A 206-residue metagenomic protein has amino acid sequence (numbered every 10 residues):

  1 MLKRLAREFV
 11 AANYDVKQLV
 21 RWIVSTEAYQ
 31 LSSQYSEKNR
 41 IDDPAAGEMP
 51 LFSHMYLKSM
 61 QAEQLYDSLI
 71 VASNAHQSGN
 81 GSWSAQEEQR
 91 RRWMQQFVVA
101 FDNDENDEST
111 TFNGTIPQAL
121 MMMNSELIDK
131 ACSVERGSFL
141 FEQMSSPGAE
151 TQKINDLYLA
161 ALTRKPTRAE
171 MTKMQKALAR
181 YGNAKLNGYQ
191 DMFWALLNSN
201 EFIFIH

Functional and structural regions predicted by a protein language model:
M1-A6, V16, V20, M174: Extended, hydrophobic alpha-helical segments in both membrane/secreted and soluble proteins
K3, V10, K17, A28-T167 (+3 more regions): An acidic, gly/pro-interrupted, aromatic-rich
V24: Acidic, mature catalytic/reactive cores of soluble proteins
T167, M171-M174: Phosphopantetheine carrier-protein modules
M192: Globin-like tetrapyrrole-binding proteins
